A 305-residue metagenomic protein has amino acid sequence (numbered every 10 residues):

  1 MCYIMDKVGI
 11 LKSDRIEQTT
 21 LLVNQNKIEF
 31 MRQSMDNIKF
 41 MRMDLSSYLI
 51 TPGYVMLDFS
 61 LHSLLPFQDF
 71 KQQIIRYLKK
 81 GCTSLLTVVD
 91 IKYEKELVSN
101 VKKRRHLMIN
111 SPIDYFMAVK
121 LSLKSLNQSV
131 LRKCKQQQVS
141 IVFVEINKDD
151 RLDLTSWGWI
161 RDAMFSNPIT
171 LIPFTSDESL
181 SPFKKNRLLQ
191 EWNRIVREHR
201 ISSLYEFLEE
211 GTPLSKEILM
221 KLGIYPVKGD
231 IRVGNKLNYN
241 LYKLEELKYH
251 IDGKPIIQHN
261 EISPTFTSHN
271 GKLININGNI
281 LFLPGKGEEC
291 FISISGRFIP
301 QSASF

Functional and structural regions predicted by a protein language model:
M1-N37, L57, L61-L64, F70-L86 (+3 more regions): Active-site microenvironment of metallo-dependent hydrolases
L11-T20, L45-L57, I74, L154-P173 (+1 more regions): Short, charged N-terminal helix-start/capping segments
K27, I38-M117, S122-Q136: Alpha-helical scaffold segments that flank or form the walls of functional sites
K39, P112-D114, P168, P264 (+1 more regions): A generic structural signal for alpha->beta connector loops
V89, I146, L244: Short secondary-structure boundary segments
K92-Y93, D149, Y249: Positions that flank functional sites
K95-E96, L152, G285: Short secondary-structure boundary/hinge segments and terminal tails
S99-I113, M117, K124-F207, M220-K236: Histidine/acidic residue-rich metal-binding segments in metalloenzymes
